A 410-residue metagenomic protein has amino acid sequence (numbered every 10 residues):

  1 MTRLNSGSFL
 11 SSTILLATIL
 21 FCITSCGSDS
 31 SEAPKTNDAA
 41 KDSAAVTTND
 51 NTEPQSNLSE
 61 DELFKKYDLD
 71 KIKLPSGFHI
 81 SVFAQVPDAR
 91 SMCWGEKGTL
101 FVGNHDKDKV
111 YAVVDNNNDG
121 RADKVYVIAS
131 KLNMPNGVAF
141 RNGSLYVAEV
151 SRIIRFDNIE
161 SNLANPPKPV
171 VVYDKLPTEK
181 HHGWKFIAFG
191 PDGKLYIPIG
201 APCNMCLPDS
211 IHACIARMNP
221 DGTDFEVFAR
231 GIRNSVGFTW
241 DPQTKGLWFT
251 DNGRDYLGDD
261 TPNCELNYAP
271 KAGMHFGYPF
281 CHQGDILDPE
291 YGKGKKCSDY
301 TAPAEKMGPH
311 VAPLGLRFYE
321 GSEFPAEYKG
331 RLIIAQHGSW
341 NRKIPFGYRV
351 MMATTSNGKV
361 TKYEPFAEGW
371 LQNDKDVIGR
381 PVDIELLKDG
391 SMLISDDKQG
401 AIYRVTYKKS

Functional and structural regions predicted by a protein language model:
T2-I14: Bacterial N-terminal signal peptides that target proteins for export
I14-L20: Hydrophobic helical h-region of N-terminal Sec-dependent signal peptides in bacterial secretory/periplasmic proteins
C22-S25: C-terminal motif of bacterial Sec signal peptides marking the signal peptidase cleavage site
G27-D29: Bacterial signal peptide processing site
K35-S410: Beta-propeller domains with acidic blade repeats across secreted/periplasmic ectodomains and cytosolic WD/CNH propellers
